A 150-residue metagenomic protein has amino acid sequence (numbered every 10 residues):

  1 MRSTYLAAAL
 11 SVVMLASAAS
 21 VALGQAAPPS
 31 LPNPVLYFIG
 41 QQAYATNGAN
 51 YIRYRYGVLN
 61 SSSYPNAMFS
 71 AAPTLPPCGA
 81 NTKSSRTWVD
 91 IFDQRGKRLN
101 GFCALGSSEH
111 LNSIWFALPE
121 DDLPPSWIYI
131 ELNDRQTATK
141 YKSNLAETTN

Functional and structural regions predicted by a protein language model:
M1-A9: Bacterial N-terminal signal peptides that target proteins for export
A8-S17: Bacterial N-terminal signal peptides
P32-S84: Short, surface-exposed binding/anchoring microloops in extracellular/periplasmic proteins
W88-D90: Beta-strand signatures of extracellular beta-sandwich domains
F92-K142: Short, solvent-exposed, Trp/other aromatic-anchored flexible loops in extracytoplasmic proteins
K140-N150: Short, low-complexity, Pro/Ser/Thr/Gly-rich segments in the mature regions of secreted, periplasmic
